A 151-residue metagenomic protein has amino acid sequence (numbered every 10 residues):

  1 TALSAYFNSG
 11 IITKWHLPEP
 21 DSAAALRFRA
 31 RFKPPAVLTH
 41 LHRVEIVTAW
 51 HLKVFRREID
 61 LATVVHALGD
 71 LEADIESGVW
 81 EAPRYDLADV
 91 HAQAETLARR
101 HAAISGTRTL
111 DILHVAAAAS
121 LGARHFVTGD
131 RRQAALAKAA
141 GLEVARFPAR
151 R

Functional and structural regions predicted by a protein language model:
T1-S4, T39, A73, A88 (+2 more regions): Acidic, PIN/NYN-like endoribonuclease modules and their adjacent C-terminal/linker elements
T1-V44, T48-A49, K53-H66, R131 (+1 more regions): Short, well-structured N-terminal submotif of metal-dependent ribonuclease cores
F7, R108, L121: Structured loop/turn residues at beta-strand edges in well-structured enzyme cores
H16, S105-G106, R124: Residue-level marker of alpha-helix boundaries and capping positions
R31-P35, K53-R56, S77-E81, L97-I104 (+1 more regions): Alpha-helix C-capping/helix-to-loop hinge sites
A36-H40, P83-R84, R108, F126-V127: Active-site-adjacent beta-strand anchor residues
H42, D111-H114: Catalytic-loop motifs flanking and including active-site residues across diverse enzymes
L68, E72-A102, I112: Acidic catalytic patch
